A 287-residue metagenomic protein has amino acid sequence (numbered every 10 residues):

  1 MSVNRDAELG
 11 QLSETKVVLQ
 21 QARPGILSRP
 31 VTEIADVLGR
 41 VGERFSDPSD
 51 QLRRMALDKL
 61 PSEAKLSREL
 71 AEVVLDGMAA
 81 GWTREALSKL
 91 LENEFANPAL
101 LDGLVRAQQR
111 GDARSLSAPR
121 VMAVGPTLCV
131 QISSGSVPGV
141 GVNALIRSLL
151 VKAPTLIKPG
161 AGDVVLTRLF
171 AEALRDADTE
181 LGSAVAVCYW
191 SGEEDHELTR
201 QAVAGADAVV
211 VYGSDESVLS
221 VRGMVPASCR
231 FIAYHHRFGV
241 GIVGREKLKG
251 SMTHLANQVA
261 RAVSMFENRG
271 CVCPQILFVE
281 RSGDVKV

Functional and structural regions predicted by a protein language model:
M1-V124: N-terminal Rossmann-like NAD(P)+-binding subdomain of aldehyde/semialdehyde dehydrogenases
I34, K152, V209, V243 (+1 more regions): Residue-level signal for inorganic ion chemistry
A64, G135-S136, D176, E216-V287: ALDH superfamily catalytic-core signature
L91-A177: Conserved small-residue-rich beta-alpha loop and adjacent elements that most often cradle the phosphate/pyrophosphate
A113-V121, V187-A206: A structured beta-alpha segment of the ubiquitous adenosine-cofactor-binding alpha/beta core
P154-K158, V210, I232: Short hydrophobic alpha-helical runs that function as membrane-insertion/retention elements
T179-Y189: A glycine-rich helix N-cap at a beta->alpha junction
